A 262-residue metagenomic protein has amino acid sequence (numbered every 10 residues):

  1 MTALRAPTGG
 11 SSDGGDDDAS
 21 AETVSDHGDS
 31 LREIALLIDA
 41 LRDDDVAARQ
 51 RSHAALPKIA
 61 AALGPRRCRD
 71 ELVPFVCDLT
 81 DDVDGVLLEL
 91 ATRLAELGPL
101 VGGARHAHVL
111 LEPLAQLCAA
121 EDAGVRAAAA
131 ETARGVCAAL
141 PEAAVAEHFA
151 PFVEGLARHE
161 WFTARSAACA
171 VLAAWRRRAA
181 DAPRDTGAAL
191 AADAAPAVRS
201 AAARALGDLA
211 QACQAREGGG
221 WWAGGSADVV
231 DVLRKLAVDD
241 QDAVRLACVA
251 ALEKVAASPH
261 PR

Functional and structural regions predicted by a protein language model:
M1-A55: N-terminal "cap/leader" segments of large eukaryotic alpha-helical scaffolds
H27-I38, R66-T80, A104-C118, A143-A157 (+3 more regions): HEAT/HEAT-like alpha-solenoid repeats
D44, L79-V83, E121, E160 (+5 more regions): Short coil/turn helix-boundary motifs
V46-A47, R66, D84-G85, A104 (+5 more regions): Alpha-helix N-cap/helix-start positions at coil->helix boundaries
Q50, A54, D70, D84 (+7 more regions): Alpha-solenoid HEAT/ARM repeat scaffold
L56-A61, R93-V101, L117-C118, T132-L140 (+6 more regions): Hydrophobic residues within the alpha-helices of tandem HEAT/HEAT-like
G85-E154: A generic tandem-repeat structural signature
D228, K235-A243, A247, A251-V255: C-terminal interaction modules of eukaryotic adaptor/scaffold proteins
